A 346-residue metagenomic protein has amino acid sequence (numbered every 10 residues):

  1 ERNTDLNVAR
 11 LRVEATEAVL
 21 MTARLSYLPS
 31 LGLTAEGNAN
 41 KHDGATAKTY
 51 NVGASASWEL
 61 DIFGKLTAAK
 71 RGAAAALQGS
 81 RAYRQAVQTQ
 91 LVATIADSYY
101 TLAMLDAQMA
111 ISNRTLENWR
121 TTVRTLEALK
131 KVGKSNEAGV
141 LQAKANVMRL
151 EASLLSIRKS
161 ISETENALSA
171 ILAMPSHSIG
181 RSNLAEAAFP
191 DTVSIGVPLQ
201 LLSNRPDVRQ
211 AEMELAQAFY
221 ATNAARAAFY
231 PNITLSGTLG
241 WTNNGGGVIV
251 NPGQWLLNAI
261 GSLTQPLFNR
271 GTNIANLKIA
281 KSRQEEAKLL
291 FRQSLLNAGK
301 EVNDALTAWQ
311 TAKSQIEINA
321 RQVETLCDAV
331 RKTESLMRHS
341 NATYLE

Functional and structural regions predicted by a protein language model:
R2, N7-R10, E14-E17, R24-A86 (+4 more regions): Small/polar-residue-enriched beta-strand and adjacent coil segments characteristic of outer-membrane beta-barrel
R2-N3, V132, H339: Charged, alpha-helical scaffolding/interaction elements associated with membrane systems
A9-A23, V87, L91-R114, T121 (+5 more regions): Amphipathic alpha-helical coiled-coil segments
T22, H42, A152-L155, H177: Secretory-pathway/luminal and periplasmic proteins that interact with or process carbohydrate-rich
K48, N118, K159-S160, W255: Short acidic-hydrophobic sequence patches enriched in Asp/Glu that either
Y50, T122, L141: Short, conserved phosphate-binding/catalytic loop or strand-edge motifs used in phosphoryl-/nucleotidyl-transfer
S55-W58, Q78-R81, M104, E117-T121 (+1 more regions): Membrane-embedded alpha-helical core segments of multi-pass
R114-E117, K134-N136, V140, L154-L202 (+1 more regions): Short, solvent-exposed, mixed-charge loop/turn linkers that connect secondary-structure elements
